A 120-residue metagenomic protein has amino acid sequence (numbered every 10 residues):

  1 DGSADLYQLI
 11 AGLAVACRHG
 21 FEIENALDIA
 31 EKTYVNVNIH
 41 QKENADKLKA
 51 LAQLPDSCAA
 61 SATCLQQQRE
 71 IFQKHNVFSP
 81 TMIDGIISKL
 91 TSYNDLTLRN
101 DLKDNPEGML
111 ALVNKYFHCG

Functional and structural regions predicted by a protein language model:
D1-G120: C-terminal accessory/tail domains of diverse enzymes
